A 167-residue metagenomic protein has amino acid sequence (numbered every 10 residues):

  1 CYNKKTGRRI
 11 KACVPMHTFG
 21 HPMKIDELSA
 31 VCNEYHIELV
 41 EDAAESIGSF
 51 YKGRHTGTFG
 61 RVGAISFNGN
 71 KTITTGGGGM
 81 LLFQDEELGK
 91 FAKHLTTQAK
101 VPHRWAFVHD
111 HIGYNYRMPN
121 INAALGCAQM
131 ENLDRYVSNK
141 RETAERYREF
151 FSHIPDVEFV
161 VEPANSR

Functional and structural regions predicted by a protein language model:
C1-R8, A12-M16, H21-E27, E34 (+2 more regions): PLP-dependent aminotransferase class I/II
C1-T75, M80-L82: Active-site phosphate-binding strand-loop segment of PLP-dependent enzymes
